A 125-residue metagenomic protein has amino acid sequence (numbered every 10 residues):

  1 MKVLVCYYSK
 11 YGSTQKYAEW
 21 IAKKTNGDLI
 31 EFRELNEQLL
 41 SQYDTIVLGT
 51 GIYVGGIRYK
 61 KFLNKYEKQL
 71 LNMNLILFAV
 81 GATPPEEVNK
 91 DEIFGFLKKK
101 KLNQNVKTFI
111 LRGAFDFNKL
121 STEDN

Functional and structural regions predicted by a protein language model:
K2-K24: N-terminal beta1-alpha1 ligand-phosphate binding loop
L4, E34-E37, Y66-E67: Short hydrophobic/aromatic-rich motifs at helix boundaries and adjacent loops
Y11, L35-E37, T83, D116: Surface-exposed, flexible loop/turn segments at secondary-structure boundaries
K24-D28, T45-L48, I52-N125: FMN-binding flavodoxin-like domain, especially the glycine-rich phosphate-binding loop
N26-Q38: A short, well-structured beta->alpha microelement
S41-Y43: Alpha-helix C-terminal capping/helix-to-coil transition sites in glycosyltransferase folds
